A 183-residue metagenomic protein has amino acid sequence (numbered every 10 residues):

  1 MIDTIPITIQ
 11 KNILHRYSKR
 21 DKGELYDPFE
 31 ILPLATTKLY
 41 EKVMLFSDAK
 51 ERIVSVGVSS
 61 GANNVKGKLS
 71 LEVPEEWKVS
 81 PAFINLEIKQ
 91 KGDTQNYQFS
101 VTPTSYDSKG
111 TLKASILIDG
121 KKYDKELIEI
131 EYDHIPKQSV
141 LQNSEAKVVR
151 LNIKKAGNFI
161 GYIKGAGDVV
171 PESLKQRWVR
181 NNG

Functional and structural regions predicted by a protein language model:
M1-K155: Long beta-sheet-rich domains in secretory-pathway and surface-associated proteins
N158: Nucleotide donor/acceptor-binding cores
G161-G183: Helical hinge/lid and interdomain linker segments adjacent to catalytic or ligand-binding clefts that mediate domain
